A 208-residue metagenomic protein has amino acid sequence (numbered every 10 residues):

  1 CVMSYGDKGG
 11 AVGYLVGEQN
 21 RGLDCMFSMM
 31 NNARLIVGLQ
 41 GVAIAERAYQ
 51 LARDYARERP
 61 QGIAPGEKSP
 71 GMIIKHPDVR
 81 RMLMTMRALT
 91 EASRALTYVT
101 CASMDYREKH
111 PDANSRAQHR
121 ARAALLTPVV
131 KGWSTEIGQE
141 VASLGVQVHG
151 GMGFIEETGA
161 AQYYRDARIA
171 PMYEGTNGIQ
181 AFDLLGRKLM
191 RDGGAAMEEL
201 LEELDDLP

Functional and structural regions predicted by a protein language model:
C1-P208: Internal glycine-rich alpha/beta core junctions
